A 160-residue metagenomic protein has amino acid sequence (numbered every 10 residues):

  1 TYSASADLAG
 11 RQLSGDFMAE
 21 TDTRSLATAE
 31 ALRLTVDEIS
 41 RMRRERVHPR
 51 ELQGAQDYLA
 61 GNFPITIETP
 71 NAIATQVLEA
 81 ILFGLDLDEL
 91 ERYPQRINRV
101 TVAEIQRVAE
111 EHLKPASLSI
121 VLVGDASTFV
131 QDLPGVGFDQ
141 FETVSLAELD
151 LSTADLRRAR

Functional and structural regions predicted by a protein language model:
T1-V102, E110, P115-V123, A159-R160: M16 family metallopeptidases and their MPP-like homologs
V102-R160: Proteolytic maturation boundary segments
